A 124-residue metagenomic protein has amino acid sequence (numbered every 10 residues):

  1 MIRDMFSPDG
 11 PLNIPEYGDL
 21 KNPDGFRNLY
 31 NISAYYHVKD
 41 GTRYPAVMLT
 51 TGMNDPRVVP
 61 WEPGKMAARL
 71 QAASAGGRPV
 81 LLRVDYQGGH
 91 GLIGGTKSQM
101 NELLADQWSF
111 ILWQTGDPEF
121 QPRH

Functional and structural regions predicted by a protein language model:
M1-H124: Active-site-proximal cap/loop segments of hydrolase catalytic domains
